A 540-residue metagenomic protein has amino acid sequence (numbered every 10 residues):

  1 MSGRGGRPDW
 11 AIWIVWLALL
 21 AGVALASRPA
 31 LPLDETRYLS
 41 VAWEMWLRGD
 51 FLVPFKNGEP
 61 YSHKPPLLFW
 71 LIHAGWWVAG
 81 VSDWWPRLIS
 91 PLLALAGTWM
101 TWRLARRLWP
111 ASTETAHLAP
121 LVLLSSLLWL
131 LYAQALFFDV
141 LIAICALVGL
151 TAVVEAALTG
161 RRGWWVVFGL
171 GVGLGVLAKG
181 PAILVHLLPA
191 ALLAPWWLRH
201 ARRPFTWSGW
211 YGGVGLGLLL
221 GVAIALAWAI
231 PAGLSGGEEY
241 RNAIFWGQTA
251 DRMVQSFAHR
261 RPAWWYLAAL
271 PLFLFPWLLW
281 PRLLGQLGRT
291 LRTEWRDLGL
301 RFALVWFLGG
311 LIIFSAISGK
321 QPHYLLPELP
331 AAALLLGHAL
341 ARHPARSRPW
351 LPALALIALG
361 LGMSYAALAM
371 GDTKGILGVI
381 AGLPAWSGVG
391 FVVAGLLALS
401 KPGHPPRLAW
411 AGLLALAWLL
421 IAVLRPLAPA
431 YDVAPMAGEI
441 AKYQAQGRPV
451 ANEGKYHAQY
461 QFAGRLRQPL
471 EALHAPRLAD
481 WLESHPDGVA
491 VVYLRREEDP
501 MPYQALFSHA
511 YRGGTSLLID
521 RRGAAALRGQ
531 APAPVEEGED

Functional and structural regions predicted by a protein language model:
M1-R348, R512-T515: Membrane-integral, polyisoprenol-dependent glycosyltransferases of the GT-C/oligosaccharyltransferase superfamily
S2-G3, V166, L170, L284-D540: Membrane-embedded architecture of ER/inner-membrane glycosylation machinery
